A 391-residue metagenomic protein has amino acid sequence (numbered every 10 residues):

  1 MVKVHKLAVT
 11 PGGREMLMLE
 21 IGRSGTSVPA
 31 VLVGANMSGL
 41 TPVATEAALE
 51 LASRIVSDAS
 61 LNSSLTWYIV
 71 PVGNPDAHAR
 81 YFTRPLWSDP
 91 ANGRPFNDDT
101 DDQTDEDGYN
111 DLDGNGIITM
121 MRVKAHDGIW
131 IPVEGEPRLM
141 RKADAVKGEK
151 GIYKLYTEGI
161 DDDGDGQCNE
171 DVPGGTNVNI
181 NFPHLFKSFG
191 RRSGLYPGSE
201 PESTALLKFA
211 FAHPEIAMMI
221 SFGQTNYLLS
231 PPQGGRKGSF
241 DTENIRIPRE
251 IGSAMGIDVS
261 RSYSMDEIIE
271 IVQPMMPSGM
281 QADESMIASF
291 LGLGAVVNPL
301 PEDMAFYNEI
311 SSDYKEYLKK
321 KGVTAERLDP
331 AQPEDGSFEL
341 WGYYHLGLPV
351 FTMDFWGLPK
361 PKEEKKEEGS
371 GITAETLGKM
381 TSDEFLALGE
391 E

Functional and structural regions predicted by a protein language model:
M1-I21: A non-catalytic alpha/beta surface segment that caps or lines the substrate-entry region of metallo-dependent hydrolase
K3, E15-M16, G34, E46 (+2 more regions): Metallocarboxypeptidase
T10-G12, G39-T41, Q224-L228: Gly/Ser/Thr-rich loops at beta-strand to alpha-helix junctions that form or flank small-molecule/cofactor-binding
E15, R23-A30: Proline/glycine-enriched tight loop/beta-turn segments at coil->beta junctions that connect or precede beta-strands
I21-R23, A35-G39, Q224: Glycine-rich His-Gly loop
R23-T26, D58-N62, F209-H213, G342: Surface-exposed acidic, glycine-flexible loop patches that form ligand/cofactor-binding and adhesion interfaces
A30-A35, G39-H78, G114-G116, G128-P132: Alpha-helical metal-binding/catalytic segments enriched in His/Glu/Asp
T66-G190, G234-E243, L340-Y343, F355 (+1 more regions): Surface-exposed loop and adjacent secondary-structure segments within mature catalytic domains
